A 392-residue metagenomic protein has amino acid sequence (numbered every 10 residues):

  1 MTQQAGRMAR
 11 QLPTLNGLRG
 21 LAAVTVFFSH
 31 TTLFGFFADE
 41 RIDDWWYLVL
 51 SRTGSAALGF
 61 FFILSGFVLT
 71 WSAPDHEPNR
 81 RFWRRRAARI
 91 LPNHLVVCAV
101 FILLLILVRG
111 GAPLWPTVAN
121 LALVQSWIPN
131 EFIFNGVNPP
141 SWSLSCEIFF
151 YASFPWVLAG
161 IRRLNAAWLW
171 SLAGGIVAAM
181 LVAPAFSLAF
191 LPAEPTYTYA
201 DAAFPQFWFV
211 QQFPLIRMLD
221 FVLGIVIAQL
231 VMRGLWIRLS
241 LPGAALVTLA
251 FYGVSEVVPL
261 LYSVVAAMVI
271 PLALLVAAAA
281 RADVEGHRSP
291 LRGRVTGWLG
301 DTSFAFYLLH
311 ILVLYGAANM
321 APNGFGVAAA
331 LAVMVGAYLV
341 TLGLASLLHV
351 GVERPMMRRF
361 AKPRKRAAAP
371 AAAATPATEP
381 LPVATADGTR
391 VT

Functional and structural regions predicted by a protein language model:
R10-P74, A88-V97, W115, A119-Q125 (+5 more regions): Functionally critical transmembrane alpha-helices in membrane proteins and complexes, commonly lining
P13-N16, G54, V118-L144, A152 (+2 more regions): Aromatic-enriched alpha-helical transmembrane segments of multi-pass intramembrane proteins
T25, N93-I106, W170-P184, V264-V265 (+1 more regions): Hydrophobic alpha-helical membrane-insertion segments
F28-L33, V100-G111, A179-L191, V313-L314: C-terminal TM-helix exit segments that contain a strictly Trp-centered aromatic cap at the helix terminus
T53-G59, W71-L105, P113-L123, S145-Y151 (+8 more regions): Transmembrane alpha-helical segments and their boundary/interface "anchor" motifs in multi-pass integral membrane
D75-E77, G160-A167, Q229-L241, A280-G297 (+3 more regions): Membrane-interface junctions at the ends of membrane-embedded or membrane-associated helices
T248-M356, P370, T392: Alpha-helical transmembrane segments of multi-pass integral membrane proteins
R354-D387, T392: Membrane-proximal cytoplasmic C-terminal regulatory module of class A 7TM GPCRs
